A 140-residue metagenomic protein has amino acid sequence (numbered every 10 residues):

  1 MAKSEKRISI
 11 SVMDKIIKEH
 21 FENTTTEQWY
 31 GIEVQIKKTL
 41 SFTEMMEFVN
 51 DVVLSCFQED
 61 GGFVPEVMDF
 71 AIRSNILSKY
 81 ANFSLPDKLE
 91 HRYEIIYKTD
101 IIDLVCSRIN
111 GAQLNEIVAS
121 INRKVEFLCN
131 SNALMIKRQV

Functional and structural regions predicted by a protein language model:
A2-I17, L128-V140: Low-complexity intrinsically disordered segments
M13-F21, I117, I121: Extended hydrophobic/Leu-rich segments
I17, T24-T26, D60, V67: Generic marker of residues within folded, mature protein domains
E22-E33: Short acidic-hydrophobic surface loop/beta-edge motif
T26, K37, E44: Single, function-defining residue in the core of a domain
E33-Q35, S84: Short coil/loop linkers at secondary-structure junctions
L40-V140: Short, surface-exposed, charged amphipathic helix/loop patches that serve as local interaction elements
